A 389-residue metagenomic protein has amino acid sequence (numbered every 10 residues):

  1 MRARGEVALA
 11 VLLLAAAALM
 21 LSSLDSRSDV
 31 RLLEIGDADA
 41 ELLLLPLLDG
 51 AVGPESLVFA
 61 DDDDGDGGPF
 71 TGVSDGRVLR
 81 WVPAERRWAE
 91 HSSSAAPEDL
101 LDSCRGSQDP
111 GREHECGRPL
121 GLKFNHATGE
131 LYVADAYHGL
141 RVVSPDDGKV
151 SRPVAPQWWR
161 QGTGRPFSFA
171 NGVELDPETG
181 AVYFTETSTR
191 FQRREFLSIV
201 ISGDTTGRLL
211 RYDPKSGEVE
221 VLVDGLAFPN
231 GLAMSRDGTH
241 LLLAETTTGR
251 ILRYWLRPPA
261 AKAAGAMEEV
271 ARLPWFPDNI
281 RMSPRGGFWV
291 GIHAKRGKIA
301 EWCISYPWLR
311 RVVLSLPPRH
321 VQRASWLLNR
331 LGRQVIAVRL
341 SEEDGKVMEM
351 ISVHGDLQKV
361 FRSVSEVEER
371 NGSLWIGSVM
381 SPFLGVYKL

Functional and structural regions predicted by a protein language model:
G5-L13, L21-D25, L43-V78, K359-E366 (+1 more regions): Beta-strand-rich domains and repeat architectures in extracellular enzymes and scaffolds, especially beta-propellers
R27-P54, L101-G111, E343-D356: A short helix->beta-strand "capping" segment at the edge of beta-propeller domains
L45-G50, S92-A95, P110-E115, P153-P166 (+3 more regions): Surface loop/turn motifs at the tips and blade-to-blade linkers of beta-strand repeat domains
S56, G121, G172, G231 (+3 more regions): Conserved beta-strand position repeated once per blade in WD40 beta-propeller domains
A60-D66, F124-T128, L175-T179, R236-G238 (+2 more regions): Residue-level detector of Asp-centered blade-edge/turn motifs that repeat once per structural unit in beta-propeller
V82-R86, S144-K149, Y212-G217, W255-A260 (+2 more regions): Short loop/turn segments that connect beta-strands within beta-propeller blades
C104-L120, H126, E130, A134-V200 (+1 more regions): Asp-box/WD-like beta-propeller blade repeats and closely related beta-sheet repeat scaffolds
F184-D204, H293-G332: Short, conserved, GDST-rich strand-edge loop motifs in beta-rich repeat architectures
